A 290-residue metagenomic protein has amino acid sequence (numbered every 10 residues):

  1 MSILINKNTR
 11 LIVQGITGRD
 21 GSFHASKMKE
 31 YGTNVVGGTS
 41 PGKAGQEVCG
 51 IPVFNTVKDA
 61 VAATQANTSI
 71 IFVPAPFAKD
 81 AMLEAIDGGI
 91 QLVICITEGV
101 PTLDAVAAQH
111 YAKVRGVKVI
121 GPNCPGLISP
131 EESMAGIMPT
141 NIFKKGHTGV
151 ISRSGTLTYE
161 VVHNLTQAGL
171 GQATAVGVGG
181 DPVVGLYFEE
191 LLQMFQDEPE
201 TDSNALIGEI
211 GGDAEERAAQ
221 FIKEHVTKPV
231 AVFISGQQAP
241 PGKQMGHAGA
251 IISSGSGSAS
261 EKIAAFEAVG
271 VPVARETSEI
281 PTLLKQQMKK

Functional and structural regions predicted by a protein language model:
M1-K290: Catalytic-core regions of core metabolic enzymes, especially those transforming organic acids/acyl-group intermediates
